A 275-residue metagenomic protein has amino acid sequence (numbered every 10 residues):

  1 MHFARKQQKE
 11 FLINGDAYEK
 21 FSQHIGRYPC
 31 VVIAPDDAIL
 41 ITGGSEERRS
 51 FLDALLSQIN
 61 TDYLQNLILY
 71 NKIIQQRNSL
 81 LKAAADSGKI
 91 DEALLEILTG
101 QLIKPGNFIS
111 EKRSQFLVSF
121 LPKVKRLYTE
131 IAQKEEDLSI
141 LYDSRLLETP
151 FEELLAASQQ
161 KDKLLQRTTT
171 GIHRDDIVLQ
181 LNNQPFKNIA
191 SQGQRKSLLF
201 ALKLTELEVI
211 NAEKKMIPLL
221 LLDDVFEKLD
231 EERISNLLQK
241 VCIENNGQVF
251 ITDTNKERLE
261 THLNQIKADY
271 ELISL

Functional and structural regions predicted by a protein language model:
M1-E47, F51-I59, Y63, L121 (+2 more regions): Nucleotide-state sensing region of NTPase/ATPase domains
S22-R27, P35-G100, K104, K215: A conserved P-loop NTPase coupling/switch region
P29, P218, Y270: Conserved acidic residues
V32, L219-L221, F250: Structural motif
K89-L219, K228, E232-Q248, E257-I266: Conserved NTPase motor "head" modules and their coupling/switch loops across ABC/AAA+ ATPases, GTPases, and GHKL ATPases
D223-V225: Walker B catalytic acidic pair
D253-N255: Conserved H-loop
I266-L275: H-loop (His-switch) and adjacent beta-strand-loop-beta switch element of ABC-type ATPase nucleotide-binding domains
